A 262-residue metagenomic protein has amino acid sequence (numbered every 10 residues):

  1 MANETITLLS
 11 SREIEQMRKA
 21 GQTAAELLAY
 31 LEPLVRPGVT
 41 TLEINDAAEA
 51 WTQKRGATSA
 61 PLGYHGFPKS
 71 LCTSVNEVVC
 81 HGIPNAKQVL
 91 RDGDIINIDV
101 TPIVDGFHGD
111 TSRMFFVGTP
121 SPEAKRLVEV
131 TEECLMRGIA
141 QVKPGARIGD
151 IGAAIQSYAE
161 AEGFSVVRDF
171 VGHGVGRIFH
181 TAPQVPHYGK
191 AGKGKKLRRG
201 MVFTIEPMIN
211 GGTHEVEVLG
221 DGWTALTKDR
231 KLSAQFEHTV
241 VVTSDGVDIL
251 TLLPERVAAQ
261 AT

Functional and structural regions predicted by a protein language model:
M1-T262: Active-site neighborhoods and metal-handling regions in enzymes and metal-associated proteins
